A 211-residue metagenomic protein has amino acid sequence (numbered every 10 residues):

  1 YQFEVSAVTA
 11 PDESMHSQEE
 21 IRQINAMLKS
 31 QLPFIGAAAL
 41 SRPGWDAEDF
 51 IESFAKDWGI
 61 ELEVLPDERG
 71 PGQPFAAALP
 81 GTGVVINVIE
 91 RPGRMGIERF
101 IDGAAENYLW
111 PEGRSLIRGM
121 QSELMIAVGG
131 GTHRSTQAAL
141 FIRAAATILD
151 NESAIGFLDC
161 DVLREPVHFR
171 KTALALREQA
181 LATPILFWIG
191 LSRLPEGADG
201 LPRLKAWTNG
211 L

Functional and structural regions predicted by a protein language model:
Y1, F50-L62, A144-E152: Hydrophobic, Leu/Ile/Phe/Ala-enriched alpha-helical segments that form helix-helix packing faces
Y1-S17: N-terminal amphipathic/basic-hydrophobic helices that include classical n-h-c signal peptides and signal-anchor
E13-W58: N-terminal alpha-helical "arm" segments
L32-F34, S115-T132, L204-L211: Glycine-rich, often proline-containing surface loops adjacent to acidic residues and nearby aromatics that form
A38-R42, G129-T136: Conserved aromatic-histidine-acidic binding/catalytic patches
P43-S115: N-terminal low-complexity, intrinsically disordered segments
T136-R177: Contiguous hydrophobic, core-forming segments of folded domains
L163-L211: Aromatic/basic-lined ligand-recognition segments that form π-stacking hydrophobic pockets flanked by Lys/Arg to engage
